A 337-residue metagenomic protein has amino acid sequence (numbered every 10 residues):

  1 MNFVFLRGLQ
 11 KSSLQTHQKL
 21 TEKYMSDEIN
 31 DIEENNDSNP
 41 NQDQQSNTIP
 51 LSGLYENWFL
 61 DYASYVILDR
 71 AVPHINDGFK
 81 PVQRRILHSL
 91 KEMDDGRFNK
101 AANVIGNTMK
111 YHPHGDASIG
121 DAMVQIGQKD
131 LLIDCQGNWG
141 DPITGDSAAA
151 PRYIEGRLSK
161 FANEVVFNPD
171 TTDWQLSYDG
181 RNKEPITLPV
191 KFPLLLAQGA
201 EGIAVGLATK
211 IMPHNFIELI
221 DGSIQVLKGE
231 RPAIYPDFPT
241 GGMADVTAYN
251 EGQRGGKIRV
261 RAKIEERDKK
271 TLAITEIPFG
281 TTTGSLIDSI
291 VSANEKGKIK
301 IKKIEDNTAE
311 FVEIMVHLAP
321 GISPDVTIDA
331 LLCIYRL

Functional and structural regions predicted by a protein language model:
M1-V4, I32: Short hydrophobic transmembrane-like helices used for membrane targeting/insertion
F3-L9, L14, Q18: Short hydrophobic targeting helices and cationic amphipathic motifs that mediate membrane/organellar targeting
L6-R7, D77, K296: Feature targets compositionally biased, intrinsically disordered low-complexity regions with long contiguous runs
T21-G255, M315: Catalytic phosphate-handling regions of large nucleic-acid enzymes and associated NTPases
P232-F238, Q253-L337: Charged, surface-exposed alpha-helical interface/stalk elements
